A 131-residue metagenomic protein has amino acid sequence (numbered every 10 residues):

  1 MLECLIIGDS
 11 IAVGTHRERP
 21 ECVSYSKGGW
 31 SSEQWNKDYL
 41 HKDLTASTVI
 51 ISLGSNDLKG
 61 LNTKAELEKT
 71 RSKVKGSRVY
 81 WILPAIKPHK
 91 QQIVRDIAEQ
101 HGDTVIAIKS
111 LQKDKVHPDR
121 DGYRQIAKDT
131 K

Functional and structural regions predicted by a protein language model:
L2-K69, A85-Q92: Conserved SGNH/GDSL esterase-like catalytic core that processes O-acyl groups on lipids and polysaccharides
V13, S72, Q92-E99, R124 (+1 more regions): Solvent-exposed, polar/charged alpha-helical surfaces in well-ordered, non-transmembrane soluble domains, broadly
P20-G28, S77-V79, R95-I106: Active-site regions of enzymes building and remodeling cell-envelope glycoconjugates
W35-Y39, K113-K131: Histidine-centered active-site loop/cap adjacent to the catalytic His in serine esterases/O-acetyl transfer systems
L44, V74-K75, K131: Short conserved AdoMet
I50-L53, V79-P84, I106-K109: Short beta-strands and strand-loop turn motifs
K69, K73-V74, V79: Hydrophobic, well-structured mid-protein blocks that either form specific transmembrane helices
R71, I93, I108-K113: Preference for well-ordered, secondary-structure-rich cores of eukaryotic proteins
